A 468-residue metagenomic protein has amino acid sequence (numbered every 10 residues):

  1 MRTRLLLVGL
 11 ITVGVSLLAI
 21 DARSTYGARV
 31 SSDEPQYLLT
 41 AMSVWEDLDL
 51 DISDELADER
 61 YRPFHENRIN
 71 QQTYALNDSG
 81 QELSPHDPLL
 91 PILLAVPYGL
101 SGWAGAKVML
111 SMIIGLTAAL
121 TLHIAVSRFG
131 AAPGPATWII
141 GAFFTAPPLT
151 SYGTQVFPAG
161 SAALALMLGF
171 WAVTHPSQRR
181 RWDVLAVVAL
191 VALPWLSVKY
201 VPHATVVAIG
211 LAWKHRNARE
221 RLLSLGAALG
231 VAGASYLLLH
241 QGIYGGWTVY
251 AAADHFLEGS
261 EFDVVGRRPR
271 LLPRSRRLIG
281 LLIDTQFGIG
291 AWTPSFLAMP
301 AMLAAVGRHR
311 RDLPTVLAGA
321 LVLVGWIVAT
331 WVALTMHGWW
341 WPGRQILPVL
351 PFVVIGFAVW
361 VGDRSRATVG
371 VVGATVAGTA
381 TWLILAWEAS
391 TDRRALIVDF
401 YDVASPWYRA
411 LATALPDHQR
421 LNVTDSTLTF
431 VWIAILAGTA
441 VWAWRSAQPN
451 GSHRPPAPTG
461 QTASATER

Functional and structural regions predicted by a protein language model:
M1-T25, V126, E220-A228, G370-V371 (+1 more regions): Start-transfer (signal-anchor) and selected internal transmembrane alpha helices of multi-pass inner/ER membrane
E46-L100, D254-L272: Interfacial juxtamembrane loops and adjacent helix segments that form the catalytic/substrate-binding surfaces
G105-G130, L164-L168: Transmembrane-helix motifs of polytopic, lipid-linked glycan transferases
F129, G169-L185, R310: Membrane-interface transmembrane helices that cradle and orient dolichyl/undecaprenyl
A136-P147, M167-W171, A186-L196, A208: Short helix- or helix-capping micro-motifs that position conserved polar/aromatic residues at function-defining sites
S151-S161, G288, P342: Short acidic/glycine- and proline-prone juxtamembrane loop motifs at membrane-interface regions of multi-pass membrane
A208-H215, G290-A320, V353-W360, R366-G378 (+1 more regions): Hydrophobic, aromatic-rich transmembrane alpha-helices and their immediate juxtamembrane boundary segments
R221-M302, V316-T330, G378-D399: Membrane-lumen/periplasm interface segments of specific transmembrane helices in polyprenyl phosphate-linked
